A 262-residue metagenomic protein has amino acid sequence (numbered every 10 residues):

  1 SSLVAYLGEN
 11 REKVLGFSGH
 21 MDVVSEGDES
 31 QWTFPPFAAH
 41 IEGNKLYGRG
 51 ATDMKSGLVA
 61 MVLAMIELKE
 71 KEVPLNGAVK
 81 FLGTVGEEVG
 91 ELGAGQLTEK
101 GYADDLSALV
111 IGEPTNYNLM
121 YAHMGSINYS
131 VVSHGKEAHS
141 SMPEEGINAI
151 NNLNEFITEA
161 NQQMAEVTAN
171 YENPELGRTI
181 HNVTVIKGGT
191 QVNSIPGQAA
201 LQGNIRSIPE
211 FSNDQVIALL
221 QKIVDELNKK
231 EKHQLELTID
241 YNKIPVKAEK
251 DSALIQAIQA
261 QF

Functional and structural regions predicted by a protein language model:
S1-R49, E70, L75: Acidic/His- and Gly-rich active-site-bordering loop/insert found across diverse amide/peptide-bond hydrolases
Y6, L119-H123, V192-I195: Short glycine-biased active-site loop of nucleotidyltransferases that positions the nucleotide triphosphate and helps
E26-E42, D105-L106, Y121-V132, A257-A260: Acidic-glycine-rich active-site phosphate/pyrophosphate-binding loop
E42-N44, A64-K80, A160-N170: Phosphate-handling active-site elements
N44-V59, H139: Glycine/serine-rich anion-binding loops at beta->alpha junctions that coordinate negatively charged ligand groups
M54-N128: Acidic/histidine-rich catalytic neighborhood of metal-dependent amide-processing enzymes
N128-F262: Metal-dependent amide/peptide-bond hydrolase catalytic core, centered on the "pita-bread" metallohydrolase fold
